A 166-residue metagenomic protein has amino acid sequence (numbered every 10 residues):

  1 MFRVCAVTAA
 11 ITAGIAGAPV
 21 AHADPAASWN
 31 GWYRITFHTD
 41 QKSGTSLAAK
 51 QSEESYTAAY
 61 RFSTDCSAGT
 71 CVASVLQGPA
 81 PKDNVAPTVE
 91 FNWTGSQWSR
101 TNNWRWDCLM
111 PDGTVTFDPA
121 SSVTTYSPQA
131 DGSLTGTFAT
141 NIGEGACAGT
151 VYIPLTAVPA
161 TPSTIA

Functional and structural regions predicted by a protein language model:
M1-A23: Secretory targeting and sorting signals
D24-N30, S63-T70, F91-W98, T125-L134 (+1 more regions): A short, structured loop/turn motif at beta-sheet edges
P25-K50, L134-F138: Tryptophan-anchored aromatic micro-motifs
G31-I35, Y56-F62, V89, N102 (+2 more regions): One face of beta-strands
D40-K50, D107-T114, I142-V151: Flexible, membrane-facing loop/turn or short amphipathic-helix motifs that contact lipid bilayers or gate lipid-binding
Q51-S121: Predominantly extracellular/secreted and cell-surface proteins with exposed, flexible low-complexity segments
D107, P119-D131, A139: Low-complexity intrinsically disordered segments
S133-A166: Edge beta-strand at a domain terminus
